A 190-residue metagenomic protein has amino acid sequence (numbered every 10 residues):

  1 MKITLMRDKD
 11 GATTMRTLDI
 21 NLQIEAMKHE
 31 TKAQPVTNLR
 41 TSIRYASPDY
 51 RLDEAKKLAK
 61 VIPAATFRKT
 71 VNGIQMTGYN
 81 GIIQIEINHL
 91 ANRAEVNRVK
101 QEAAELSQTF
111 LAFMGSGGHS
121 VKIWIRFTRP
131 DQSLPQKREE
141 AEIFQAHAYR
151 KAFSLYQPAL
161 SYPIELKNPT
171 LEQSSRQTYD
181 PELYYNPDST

Functional and structural regions predicted by a protein language model:
M1-G81: DNA replication initiation on ssDNA origins
K2-G11, D19, A64, T70-A94 (+1 more regions): DNA replication initiation modules
I43-Y50, A103-S107, A152-L160: Hydrophobic, Leu/Ile/Phe/Ala-enriched alpha-helical segments that form helix-helix packing faces
I83-E86, F113-M114, K122: Structural recognition of the beta-strand scaffold that forms the well-ordered cores of secreted hydrolase catalytic
H89-Q108: Short amphipathic alpha-helix segments
F110-L111, S120-K122, S174: Beta-sheet entry/capping signal
L111-G117, E165-T170: Short beta-strand
G115-P130: Short, conserved phosphate-binding/catalytic loop or strand-edge motifs used in phosphoryl-/nucleotidyl-transfer
